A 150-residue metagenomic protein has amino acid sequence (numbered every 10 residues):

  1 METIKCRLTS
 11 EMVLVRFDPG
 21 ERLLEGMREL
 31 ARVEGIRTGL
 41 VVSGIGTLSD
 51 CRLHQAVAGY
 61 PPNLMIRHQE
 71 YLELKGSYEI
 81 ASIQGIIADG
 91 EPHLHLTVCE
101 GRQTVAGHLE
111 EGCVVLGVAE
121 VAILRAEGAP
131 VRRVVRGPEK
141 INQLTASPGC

Functional and structural regions predicted by a protein language model:
M1-H93, T97-C150: N-terminal intrinsically disordered, cationic/polar leader segments that include organellar targeting peptides
